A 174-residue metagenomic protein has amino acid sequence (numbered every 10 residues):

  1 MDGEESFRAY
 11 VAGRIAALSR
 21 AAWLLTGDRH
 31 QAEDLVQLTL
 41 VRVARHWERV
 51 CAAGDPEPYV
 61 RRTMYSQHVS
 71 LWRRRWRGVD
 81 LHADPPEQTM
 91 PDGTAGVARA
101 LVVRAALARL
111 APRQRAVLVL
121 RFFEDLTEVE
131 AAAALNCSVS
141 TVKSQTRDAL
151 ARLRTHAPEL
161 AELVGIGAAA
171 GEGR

Functional and structural regions predicted by a protein language model:
E5-S6, A151-R174: C-terminal edge and immediately downstream basic/flexible tail or linker adjoining helix-turn-helix-like DNA-binding
A9, V102-A111: Short amphipathic alpha-helical boundary/capping segments
Y10-R29, A44-H46, L107: Amphipathic, Lys/Arg- and hydrophobic-enriched alpha-helical face
D34-V41, G54-S66, S144: Structural recognition of an alpha-helix C-terminal capping motif at a helix-to-coil junction
L38-D55, R74-W76: Sigma70-family region 2
C51-A52, R62-A83, A95-G96: Arg/Lys-rich amphipathic alpha helix in sigma70-family domain 2
V117-R121: A short pre-motif secondary-structure segment
L135-L160: DNA-recognition helix of helix-turn-helix
